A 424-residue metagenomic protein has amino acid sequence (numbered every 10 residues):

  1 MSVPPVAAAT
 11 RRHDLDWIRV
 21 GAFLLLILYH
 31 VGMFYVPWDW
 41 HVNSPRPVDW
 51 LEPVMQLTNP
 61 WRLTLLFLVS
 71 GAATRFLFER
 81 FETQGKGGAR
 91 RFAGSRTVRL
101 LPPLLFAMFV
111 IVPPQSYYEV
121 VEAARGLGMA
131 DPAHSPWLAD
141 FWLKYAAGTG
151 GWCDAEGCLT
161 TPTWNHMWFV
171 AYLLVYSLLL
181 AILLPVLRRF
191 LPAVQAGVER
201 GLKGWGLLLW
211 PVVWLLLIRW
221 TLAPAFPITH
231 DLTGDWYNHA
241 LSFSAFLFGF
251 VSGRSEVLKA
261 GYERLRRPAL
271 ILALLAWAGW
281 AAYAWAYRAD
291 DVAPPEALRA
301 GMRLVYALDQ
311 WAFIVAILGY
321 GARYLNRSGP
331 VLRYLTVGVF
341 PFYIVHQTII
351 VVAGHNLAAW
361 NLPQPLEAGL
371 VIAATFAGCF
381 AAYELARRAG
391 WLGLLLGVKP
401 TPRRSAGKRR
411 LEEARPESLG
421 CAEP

Functional and structural regions predicted by a protein language model:
S2-P424: Alpha-helical transmembrane segments and their immediate juxtamembrane cytosolic regions
